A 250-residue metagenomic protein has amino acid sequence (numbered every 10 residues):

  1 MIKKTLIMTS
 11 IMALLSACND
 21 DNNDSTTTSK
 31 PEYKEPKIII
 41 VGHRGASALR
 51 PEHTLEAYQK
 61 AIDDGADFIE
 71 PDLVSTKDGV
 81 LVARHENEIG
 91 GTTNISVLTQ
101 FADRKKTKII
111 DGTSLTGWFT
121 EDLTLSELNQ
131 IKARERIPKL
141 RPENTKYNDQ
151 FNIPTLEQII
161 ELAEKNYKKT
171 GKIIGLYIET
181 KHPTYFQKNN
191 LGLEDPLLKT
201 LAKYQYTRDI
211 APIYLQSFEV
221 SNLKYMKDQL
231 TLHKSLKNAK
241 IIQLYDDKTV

Functional and structural regions predicted by a protein language model:
I2-T9: Sec-dependent signal peptide recognition, specifically the positively charged N-region followed immediately by
C18-V250: Phosphate-group recognition and catalysis centered on beta-loop-alpha active-site segments
